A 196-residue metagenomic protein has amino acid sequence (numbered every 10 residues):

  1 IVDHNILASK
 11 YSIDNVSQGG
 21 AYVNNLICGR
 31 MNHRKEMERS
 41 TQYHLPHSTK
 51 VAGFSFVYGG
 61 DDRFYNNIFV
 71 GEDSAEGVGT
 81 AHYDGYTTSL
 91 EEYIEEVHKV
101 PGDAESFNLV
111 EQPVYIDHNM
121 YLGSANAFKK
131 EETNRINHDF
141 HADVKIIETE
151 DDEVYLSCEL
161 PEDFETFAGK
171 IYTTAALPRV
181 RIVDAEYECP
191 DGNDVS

Functional and structural regions predicted by a protein language model:
I1-G192: Glycine- and acidic/polar-rich repeat regions and solenoidal domains
D194-S196: Glycine-centered positions within short beta-strands or beta-hairpins
